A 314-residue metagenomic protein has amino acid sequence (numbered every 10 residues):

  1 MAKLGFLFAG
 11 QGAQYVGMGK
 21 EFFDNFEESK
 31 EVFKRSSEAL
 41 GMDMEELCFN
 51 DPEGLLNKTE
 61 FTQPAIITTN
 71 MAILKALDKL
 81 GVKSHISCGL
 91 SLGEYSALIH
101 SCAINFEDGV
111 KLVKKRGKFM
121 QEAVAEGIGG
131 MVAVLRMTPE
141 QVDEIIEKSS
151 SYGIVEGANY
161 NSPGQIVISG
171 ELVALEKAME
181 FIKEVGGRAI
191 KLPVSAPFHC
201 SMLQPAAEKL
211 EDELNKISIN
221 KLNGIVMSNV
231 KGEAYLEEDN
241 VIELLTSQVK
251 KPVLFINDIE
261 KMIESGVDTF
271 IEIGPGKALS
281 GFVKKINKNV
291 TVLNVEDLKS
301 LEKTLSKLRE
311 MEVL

Functional and structural regions predicted by a protein language model:
A2-V142, T269-K299: FabD-like malonyl-/acyl-CoA
Q11-A13, L40, C102-V249: Alpha/beta catalytic cores of group-transfer enzymes, especially the acyltransferase/condensing modules of polyketide
T62-P64, P197-F198, P252: Glycine-rich phosphate/pyrophosphate-binding beta-alpha loops
N70, E211-L214, L236-F255, E296 (+1 more regions): Non-catalytic peripheral regions of patatin-like phospholipases
D78, I263-E264: Non-catalytic positions within long, well-ordered alpha-helices that form the structural scaffold/packing of enzyme
I104-N105, A206-L210, K288-V290, R309-V313: Short, hinge-like loop/turn segments at secondary-structure boundaries
K231, T291-L314: Short, flexible loop segments at boundaries between secondary-structure elements
I256-E260: Short hydrophobic/charged patches on amphipathic alpha-helices used for structural packing and interfaces
